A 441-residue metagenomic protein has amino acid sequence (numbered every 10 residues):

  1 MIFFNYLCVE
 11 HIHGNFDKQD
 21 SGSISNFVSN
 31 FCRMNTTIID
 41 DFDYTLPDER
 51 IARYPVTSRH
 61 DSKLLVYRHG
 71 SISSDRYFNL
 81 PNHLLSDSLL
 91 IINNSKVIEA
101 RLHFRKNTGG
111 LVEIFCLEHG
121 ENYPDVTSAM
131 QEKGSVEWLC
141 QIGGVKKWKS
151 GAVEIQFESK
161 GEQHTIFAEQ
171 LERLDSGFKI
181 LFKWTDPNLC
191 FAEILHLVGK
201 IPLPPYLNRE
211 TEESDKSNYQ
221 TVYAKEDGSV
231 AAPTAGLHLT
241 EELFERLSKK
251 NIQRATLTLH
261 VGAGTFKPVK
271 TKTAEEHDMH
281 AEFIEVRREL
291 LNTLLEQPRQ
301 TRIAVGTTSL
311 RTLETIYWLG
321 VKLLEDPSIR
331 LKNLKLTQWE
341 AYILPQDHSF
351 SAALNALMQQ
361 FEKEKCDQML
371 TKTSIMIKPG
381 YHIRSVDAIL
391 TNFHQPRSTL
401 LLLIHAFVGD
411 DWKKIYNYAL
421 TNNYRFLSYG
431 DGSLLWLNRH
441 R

Functional and structural regions predicted by a protein language model:
F4-L7, F16, F27: Short hydrophobic targeting helices and cationic amphipathic motifs that mediate membrane/organellar targeting
H11, Q19: Cationic, low-complexity basic patches in intrinsically disordered or flexible, solvent-exposed regions
M34-R441: Surface-exposed, charge/polar-rich loops and edge strands
